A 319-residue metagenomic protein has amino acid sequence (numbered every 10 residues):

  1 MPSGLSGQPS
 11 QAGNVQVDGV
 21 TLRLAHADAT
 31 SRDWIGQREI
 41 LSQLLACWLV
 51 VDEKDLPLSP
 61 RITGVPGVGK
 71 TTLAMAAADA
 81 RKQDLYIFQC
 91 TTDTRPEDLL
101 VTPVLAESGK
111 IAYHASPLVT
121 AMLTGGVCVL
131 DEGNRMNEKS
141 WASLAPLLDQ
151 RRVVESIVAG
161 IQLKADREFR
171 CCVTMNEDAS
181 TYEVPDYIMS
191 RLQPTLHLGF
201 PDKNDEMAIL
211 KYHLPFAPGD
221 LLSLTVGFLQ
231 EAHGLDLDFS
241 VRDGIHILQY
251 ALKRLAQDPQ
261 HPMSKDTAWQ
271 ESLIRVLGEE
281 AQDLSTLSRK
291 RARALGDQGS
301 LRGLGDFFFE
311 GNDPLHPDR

Functional and structural regions predicted by a protein language model:
M1-D220, P317-R319: AAA+ P-loop NTPase catalytic core and its hallmark functional loops
S42-V51, H246-Y250, I274-R275: Short, hydrophobic/amphipathic alpha-helical patches that form generic packing surfaces within helical domains
D52, P218, L252-A256, L277-Q282: Short alpha-helix boundary/capping elements
A78, P262-R319: C-terminal engagement/docking regions of AAA+ P-loop ATPases
P117, S143, D205, D220-L224 (+4 more regions): Exposed alpha-helical structural elements
D149-R152, T195, L229-D238, G296-F309: Short flexible/disordered coil segments
V153, P201, Q257-Q260, Q282 (+1 more regions): Charged, solvent-exposed alpha-helical segments that act as regulatory interaction surfaces
L214-E271: Conserved AAA+ ATPase small/helical "lid" subdomain
